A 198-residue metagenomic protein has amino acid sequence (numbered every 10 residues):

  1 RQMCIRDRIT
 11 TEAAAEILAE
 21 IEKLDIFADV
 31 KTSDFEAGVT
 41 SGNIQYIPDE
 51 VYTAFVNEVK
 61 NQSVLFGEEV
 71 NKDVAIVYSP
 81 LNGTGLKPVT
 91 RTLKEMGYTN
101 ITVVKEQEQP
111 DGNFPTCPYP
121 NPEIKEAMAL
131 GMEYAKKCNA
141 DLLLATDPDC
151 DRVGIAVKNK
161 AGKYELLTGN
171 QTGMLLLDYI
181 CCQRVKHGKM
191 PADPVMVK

Functional and structural regions predicted by a protein language model:
R1-I5: Short, small-residue-biased leader/transition segments that mark boundaries at the very start of proteins
R6-A129, A135: Gly/Ser/Thr-enriched, mixed-charge loops and adjacent short helices that form phosphate/oxyanion-binding elements
E22-I47, N159-K198: Proline/glycine-rich low-complexity loops and linkers
F27, F66-V70, K94-V103, E133-L143 (+2 more regions): Secondary-structure transition/capping motifs at alpha-helix termini and the adjoining loop/turn into the next element
D29-S33, V103-P110, A145-R152, G188 (+1 more regions): Core alpha/beta catalytic barrel or barrel-like domain that forms the active/cofactor pocket in diverse metabolic
G85-V89, A127-V157, K163-C181, M196-K198: Extended, hydrophobic alpha-helical segments in both membrane/secreted and soluble proteins
